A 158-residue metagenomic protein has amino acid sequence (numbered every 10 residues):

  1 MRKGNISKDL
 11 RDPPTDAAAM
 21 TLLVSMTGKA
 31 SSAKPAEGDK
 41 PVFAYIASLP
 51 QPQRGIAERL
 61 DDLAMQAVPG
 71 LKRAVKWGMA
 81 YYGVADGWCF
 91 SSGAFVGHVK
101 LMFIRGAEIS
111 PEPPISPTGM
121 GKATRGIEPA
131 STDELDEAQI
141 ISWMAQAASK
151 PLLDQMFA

Functional and structural regions predicted by a protein language model:
R2-A158: Charge-dense, helix-prone N-terminal extensions
